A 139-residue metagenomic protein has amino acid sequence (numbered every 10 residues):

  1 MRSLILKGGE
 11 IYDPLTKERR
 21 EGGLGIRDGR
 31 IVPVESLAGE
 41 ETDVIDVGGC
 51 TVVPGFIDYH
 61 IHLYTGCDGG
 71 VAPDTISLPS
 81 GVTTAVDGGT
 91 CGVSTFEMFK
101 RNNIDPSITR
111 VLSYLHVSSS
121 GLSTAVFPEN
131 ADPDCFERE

Functional and structural regions predicted by a protein language model:
M1-E40: N-terminal metal-binding scaffold of metallo-dependent hydrolase/deaminase domains
R2-G8, G39-T83: Replace "His-x-His-based motif
P14, H62, T90: Flexible loop residues that form catalytic and substrate-binding hotspots at small-molecule/glycan-binding clefts
E18, C67-G69, T124-F127: Short, solvent-exposed loop/turn segments at secondary-structure boundaries
V32, I45, L112: General small-molecule cofactor/ligand-binding pocket signal
E35, G48, L115: Residues at the C-termini of beta-strands that transition into short coil/loop
T75-E139: Divalent-metal coordination cores built from histidine and acidic residues
